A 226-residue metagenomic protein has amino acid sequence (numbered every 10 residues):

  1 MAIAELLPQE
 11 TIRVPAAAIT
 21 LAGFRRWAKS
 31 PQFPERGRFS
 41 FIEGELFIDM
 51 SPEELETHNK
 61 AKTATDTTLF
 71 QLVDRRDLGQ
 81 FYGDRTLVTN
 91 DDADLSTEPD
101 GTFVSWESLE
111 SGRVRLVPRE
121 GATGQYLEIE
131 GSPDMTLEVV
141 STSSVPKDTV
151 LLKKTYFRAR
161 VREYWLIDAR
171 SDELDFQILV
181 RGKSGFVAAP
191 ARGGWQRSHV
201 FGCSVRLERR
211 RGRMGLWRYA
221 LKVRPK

Functional and structural regions predicted by a protein language model:
M1-I19, T67-T68, T86-A159, E163-K226: C-terminal interaction segment
M1-M50, E54-L55: Charged, glycine-rich intrinsically disordered N-terminal tails and low-complexity linkers that flank
A28, F70-V73, F157: N-terminal cationic-hydrophobic initiation segments that often serve targeting/anchoring roles
S30-E35, V73-Q80: Short secondary-structure junctions
M50-H58, E138-S141: Short histidine-centered catalytic/ligand-binding loop motif
N59-K62, T149-V150: Conserved strand-to-helix beginnings and helix N-cap segments that scaffold or border functional pockets
K62, D66-F70: Generic solvent-exposed, charged/amphipathic alpha-helical segments that serve as macromolecular interface scaffolds
R75-D91: A short acidic/basic microdomain associated with nuclease active sites
